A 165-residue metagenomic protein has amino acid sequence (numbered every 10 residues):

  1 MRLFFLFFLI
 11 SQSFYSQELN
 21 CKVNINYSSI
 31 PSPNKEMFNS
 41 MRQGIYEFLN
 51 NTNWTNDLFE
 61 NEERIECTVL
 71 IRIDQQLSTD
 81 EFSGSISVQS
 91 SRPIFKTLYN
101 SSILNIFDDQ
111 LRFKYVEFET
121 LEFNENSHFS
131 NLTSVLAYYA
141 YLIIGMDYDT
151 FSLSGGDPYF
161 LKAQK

Functional and structural regions predicted by a protein language model:
R2-L3, A137: Alpha-helix initiation and N-capping motif
L3-S13: Sec-dependent N-terminal signal peptides
Q17-S83, I94-K96: Start-of-domain marker
S83-K165: Acidic/His-rich structured neighborhood in mature extracellular/periplasmic domains
